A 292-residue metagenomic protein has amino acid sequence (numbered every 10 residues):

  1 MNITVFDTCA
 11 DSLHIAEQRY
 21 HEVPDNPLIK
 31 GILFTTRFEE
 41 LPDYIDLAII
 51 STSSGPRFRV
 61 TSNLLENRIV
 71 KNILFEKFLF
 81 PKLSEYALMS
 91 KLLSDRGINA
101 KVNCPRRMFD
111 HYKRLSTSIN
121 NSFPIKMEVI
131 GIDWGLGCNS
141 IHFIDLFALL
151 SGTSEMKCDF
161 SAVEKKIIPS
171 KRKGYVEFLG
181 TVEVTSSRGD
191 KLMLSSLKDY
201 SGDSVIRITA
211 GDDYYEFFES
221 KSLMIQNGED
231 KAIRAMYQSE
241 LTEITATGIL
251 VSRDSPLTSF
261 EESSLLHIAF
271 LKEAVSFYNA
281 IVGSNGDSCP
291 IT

Functional and structural regions predicted by a protein language model:
M1-N26: N-terminal Rossmann-like dinucleotide-binding module
Y20-E22, L47-T52, G248-T292: C-terminal helix-rich "cap/oligomerization" subdomain common to oxidoreductases
V23-L33, R96-I98: A short helix-to-beta-strand connector/capping loop
L28-Y44: Short acidic low-complexity segments
L47, F58-R107: Beta-strand-loop-alpha-helix segment that lines the small-molecule cofactor/substrate pocket of alpha/beta enzymes
D110-K126: Rossmann-like NAD(P)H-binding beta-loop-alpha module
M127-S201, E261: Rossmann-like dinucleotide-binding domain that binds NAD(P)(H)
Y175-E177, V184-E261: NAD(P)-dinucleotide binding in Rossmann-like oxidoreductases
